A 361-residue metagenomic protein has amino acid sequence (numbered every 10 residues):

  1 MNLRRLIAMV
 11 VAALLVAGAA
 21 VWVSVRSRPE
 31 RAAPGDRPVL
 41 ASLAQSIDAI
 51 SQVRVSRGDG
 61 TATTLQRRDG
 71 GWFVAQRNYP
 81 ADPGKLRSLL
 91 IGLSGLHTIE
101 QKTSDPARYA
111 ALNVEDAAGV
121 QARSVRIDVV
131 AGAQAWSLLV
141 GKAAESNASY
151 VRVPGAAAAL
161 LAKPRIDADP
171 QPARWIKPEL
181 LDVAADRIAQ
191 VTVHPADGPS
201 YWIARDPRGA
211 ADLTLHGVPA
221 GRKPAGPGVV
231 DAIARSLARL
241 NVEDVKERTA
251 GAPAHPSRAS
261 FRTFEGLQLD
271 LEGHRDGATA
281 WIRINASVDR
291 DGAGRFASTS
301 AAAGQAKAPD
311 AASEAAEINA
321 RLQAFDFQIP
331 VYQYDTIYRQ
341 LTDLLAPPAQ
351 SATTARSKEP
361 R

Functional and structural regions predicted by a protein language model:
M1-R361: A short-motif feature that recognizes glycine-rich, charge-decorated loops that bind or process nucleotide phosphates
